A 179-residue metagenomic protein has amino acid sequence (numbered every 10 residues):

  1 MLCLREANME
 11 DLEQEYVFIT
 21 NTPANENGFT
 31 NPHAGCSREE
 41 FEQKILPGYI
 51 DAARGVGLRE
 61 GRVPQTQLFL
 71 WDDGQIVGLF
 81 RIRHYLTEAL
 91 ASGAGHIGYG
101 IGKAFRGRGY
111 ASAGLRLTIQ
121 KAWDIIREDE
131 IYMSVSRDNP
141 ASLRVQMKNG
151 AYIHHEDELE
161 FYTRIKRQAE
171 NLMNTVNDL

Functional and structural regions predicted by a protein language model:
M1-H96, K103, H154-L179: GNAT-family acyltransferases
A89, R106-G107, D138: Glycine-/small-residue-rich active-site loops that bind phosphorylated ligands and cofactors
G98-I101, G107-K121, L143-K148: Conserved acetyl-CoA-binding loop-helix of GNAT-fold acetyltransferases
D124-S134: Conserved GNAT acetyl-CoA-binding A-motif
S136-R137, E160: Conserved beta-strand edge residues that scaffold enzyme active sites
R137-H154: Conserved active-site alpha-helix within GNAT-family acetyltransferase domains
